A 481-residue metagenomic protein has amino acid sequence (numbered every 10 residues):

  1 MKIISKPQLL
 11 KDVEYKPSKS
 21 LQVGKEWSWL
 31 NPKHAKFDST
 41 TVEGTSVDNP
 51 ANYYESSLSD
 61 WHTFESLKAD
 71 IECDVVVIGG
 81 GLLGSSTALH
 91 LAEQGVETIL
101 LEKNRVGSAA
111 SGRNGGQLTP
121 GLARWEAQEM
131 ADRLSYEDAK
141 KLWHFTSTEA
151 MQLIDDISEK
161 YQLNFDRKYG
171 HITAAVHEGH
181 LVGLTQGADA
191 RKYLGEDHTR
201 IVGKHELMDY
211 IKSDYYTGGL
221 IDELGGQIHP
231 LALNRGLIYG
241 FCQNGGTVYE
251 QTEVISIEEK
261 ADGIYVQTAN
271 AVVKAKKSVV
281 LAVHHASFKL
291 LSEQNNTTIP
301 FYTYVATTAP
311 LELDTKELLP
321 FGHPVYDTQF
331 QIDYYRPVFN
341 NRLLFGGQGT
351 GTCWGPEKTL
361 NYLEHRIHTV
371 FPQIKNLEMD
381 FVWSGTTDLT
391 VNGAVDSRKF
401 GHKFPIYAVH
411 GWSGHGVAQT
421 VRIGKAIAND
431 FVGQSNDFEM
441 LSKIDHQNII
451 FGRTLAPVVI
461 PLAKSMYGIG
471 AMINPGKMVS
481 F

Functional and structural regions predicted by a protein language model:
M1-V75: Extreme N-terminal leader/targeting segments of oxidoreductases
I3-K6, W354-G355, L360-M472: C-terminal catalytic lobe of FAD-dependent flavoproteins
I3-L10, K16, D132-G240: Rossmann-like flavin
C73-L100: N-terminal Rossmann-like FAD-binding beta1-loop-alpha1 element of flavoenzymes
E93-R113: Glycine-rich FAD pyrophosphate-binding loop
R113-F145: Glycine-rich active-site loop/strand segments that organize a redox cofactor
L118, Q162-D166, V254-S256, V272-L313 (+1 more regions): Active-site substrate-recognition segment that forms the wall of the catalytic cavity or substrate channel
D189-A190, Y215-K277: Helical element adjacent to the flavin cofactor pocket in flavoenzyme catalytic cores
